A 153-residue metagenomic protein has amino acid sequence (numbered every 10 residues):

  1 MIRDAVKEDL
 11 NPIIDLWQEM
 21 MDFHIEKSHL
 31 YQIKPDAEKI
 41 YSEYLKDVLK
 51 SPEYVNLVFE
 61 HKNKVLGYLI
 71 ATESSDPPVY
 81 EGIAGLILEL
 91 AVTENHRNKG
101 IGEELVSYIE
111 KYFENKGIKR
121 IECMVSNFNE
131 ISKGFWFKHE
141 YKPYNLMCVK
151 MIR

Functional and structural regions predicted by a protein language model:
M1-D15, H24: A short beta-loop-alpha structural element at the N-terminal edge of CoA-dependent acyl/N-acetyltransferase catalytic
D22-Y44: Conserved GNAT-fold acetyl-CoA-binding loop/helix
E43-V58, L86: A short helix-loop-beta-strand connector motif used in the catalytic cores of GNAT acetyltransferases and, in some
N56-V58, K64-E73, A91: Conserved beta-strand in the GNAT
S75-I87, R97, P143-N145: A conserved beta-turn-beta hairpin within the catalytic core of GNAT-like acetyltransferases that forms part
E89-V92, N98-K111, G134, K138: Conserved acetyl-CoA-binding loop-helix of GNAT-fold acetyltransferases
V106, F113-M124: Conserved GNAT acetyl-CoA-binding A-motif
Y108-I109, C123-S132, V149-I152: Conserved beta-strand-loop-alpha-helix junction that forms the acyl-donor binding cleft
